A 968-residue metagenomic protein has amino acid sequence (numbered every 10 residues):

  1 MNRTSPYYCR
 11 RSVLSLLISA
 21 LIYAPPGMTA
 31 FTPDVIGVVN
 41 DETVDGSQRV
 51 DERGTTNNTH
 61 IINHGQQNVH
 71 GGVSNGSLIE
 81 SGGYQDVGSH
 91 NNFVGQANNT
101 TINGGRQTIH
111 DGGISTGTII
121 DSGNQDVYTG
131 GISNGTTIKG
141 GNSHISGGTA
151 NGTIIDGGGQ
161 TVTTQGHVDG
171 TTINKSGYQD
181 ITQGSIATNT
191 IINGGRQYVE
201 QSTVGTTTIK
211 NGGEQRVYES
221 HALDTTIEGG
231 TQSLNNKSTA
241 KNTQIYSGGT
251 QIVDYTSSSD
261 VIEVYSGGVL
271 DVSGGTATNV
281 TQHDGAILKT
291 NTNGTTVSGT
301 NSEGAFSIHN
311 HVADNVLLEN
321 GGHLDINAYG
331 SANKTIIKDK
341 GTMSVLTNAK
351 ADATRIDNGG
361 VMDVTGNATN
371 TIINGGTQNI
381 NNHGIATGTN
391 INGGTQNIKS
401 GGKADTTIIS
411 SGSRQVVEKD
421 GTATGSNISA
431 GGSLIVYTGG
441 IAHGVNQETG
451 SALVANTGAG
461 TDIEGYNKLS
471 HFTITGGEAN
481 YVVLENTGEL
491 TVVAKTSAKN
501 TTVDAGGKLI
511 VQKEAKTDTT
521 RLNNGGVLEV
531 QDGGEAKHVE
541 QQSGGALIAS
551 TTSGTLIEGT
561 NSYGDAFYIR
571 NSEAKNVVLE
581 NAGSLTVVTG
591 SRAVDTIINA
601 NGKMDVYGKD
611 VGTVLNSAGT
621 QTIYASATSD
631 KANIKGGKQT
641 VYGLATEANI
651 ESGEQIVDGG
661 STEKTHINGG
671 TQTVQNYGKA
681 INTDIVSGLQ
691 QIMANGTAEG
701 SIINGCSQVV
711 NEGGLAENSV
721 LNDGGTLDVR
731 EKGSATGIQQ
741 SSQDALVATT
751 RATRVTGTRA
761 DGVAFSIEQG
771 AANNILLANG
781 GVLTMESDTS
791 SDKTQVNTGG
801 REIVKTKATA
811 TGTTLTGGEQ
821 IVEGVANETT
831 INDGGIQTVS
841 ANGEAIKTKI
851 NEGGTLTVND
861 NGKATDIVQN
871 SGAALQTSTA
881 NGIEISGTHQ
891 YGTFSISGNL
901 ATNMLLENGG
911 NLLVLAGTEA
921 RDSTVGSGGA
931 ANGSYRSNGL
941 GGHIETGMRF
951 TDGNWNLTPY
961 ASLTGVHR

Functional and structural regions predicted by a protein language model:
M1-P25: Bacterial Sec-dependent N-terminal signal peptides
G27-A30, G37: Boundary at the C-terminal end of the N-terminal hydrophobic targeting segment
N40, G46-Q48, E52-T59, G65-Q67 (+93 more regions): The right-handed parallel beta-helix/beta-solenoid scaffold, focusing on the short coil/turn and N-cap positions
I102, G330, F950-N954: A generic beta-sheet turn/junction motif
I337, L721, I850: Calmodulin-binding IQ motif alpha-helix
A916, S927-R968: Membrane translocator/pore-forming domains, dominated by Gram-negative outer-membrane beta-barrels
